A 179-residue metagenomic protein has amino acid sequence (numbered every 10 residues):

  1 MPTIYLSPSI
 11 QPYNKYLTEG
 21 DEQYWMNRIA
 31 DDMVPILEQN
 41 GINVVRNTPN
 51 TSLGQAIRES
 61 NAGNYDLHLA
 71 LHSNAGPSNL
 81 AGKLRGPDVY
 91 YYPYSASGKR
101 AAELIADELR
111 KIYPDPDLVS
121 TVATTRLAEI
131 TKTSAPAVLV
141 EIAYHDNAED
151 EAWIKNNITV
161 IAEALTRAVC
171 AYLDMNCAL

Functional and structural regions predicted by a protein language model:
P2-P87, Y92-R100: Catalytic-core regions of hydrolytic enzymes
I4-P12, G63, H68-S73, P77 (+1 more regions): Active-site-adjacent mobile loop/cap segments within catalytic or ligand-binding domains
M26, G98, A102, I154-A162: Short, charged, low-complexity patches
M26-I29, Y92-P93, I112-Y113, Y144 (+1 more regions): Short, surface-exposed linear patches
V34-I42, N61-Y65, A106, R110-P114 (+2 more regions): Sec-exported extracytoplasmic/periplasmic mature domains
G41-V45, P116-D117, A137: Hydrophobic anchor at the start of a short beta-strand that flanks the dinucleotide cofactor-binding loop
P49-T51, V119-T124: Short gly/ser/thr-rich secondary-structure transition/capping motifs
S97-T121: Active-site-adjacent substrate-binding region of metalloamidase/peptidase-like peptide-processing proteins
